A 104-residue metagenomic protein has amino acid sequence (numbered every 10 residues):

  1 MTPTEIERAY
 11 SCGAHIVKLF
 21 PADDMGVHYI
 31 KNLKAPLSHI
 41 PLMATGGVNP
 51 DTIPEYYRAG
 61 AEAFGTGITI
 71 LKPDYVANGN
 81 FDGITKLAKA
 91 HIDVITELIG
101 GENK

Functional and structural regions predicted by a protein language model:
M1-P3, A22-D24, M43-P50: Glycine-rich beta-to-alpha transition loops that act as phosphate-gripper elements at the mouths of alpha/beta enzyme
T2, G26, I84, A88: Aromatic/hydrophobic pocket-lining residues that form the small-molecule binding cavity in soluble enzyme cores
T4-C12, Y29, V48-F64: Catalytic cores of alpha/beta
I6, F20-G26, A61-F81: Glycine-rich phosphate-binding active-site loops on the catalytic face of alpha/beta enzymes
Y10, Y57, D74-K104: C-terminal helical cap(s) of enzyme catalytic domains, especially alpha/beta-barrels
C12, I16-H28, P36: Active-site rim beta-loop-alpha module in soluble metabolic enzymes
V17-L19, P41-G46, F64-T66: Hydrophobic faces of well-ordered beta-strands that scaffold small-molecule active sites in alpha/beta enzyme cores
K31-N32, K89: Active-site phosphate/pyrophosphate- and oxyanion-stabilizing loops and adjacent acidic/basic residues in soluble
